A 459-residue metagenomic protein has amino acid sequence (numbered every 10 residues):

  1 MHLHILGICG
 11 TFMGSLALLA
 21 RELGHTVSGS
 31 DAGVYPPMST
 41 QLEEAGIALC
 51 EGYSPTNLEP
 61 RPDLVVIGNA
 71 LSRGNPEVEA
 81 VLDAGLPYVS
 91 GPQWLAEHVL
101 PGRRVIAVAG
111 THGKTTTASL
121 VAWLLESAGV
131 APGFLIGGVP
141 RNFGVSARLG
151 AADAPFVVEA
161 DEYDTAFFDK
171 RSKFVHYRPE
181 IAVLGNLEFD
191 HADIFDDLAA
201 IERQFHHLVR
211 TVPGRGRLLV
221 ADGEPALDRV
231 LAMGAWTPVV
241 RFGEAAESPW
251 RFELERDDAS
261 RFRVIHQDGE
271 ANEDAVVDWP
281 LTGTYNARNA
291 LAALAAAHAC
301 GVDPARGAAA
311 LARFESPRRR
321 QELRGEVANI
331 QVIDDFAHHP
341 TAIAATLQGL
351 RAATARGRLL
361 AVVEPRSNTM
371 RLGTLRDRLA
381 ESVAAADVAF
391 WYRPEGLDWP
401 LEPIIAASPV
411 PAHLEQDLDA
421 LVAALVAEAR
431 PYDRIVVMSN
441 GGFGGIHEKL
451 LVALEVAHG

Functional and structural regions predicted by a protein language model:
M1-L49, R61, V65, D83-L86 (+5 more regions): ATP-dependent carboxylate-amine ligase
L19-E22, E43, N57-P60, N69-V220 (+3 more regions): Phosphate-binding loop of NTP-binding sites
S28-S30, V130-I136, F242: Conserved RecA-like helicase motor-core motifs
S30-A32, V158-D161, L184, V220-A221 (+2 more regions): Active-site flanking residues adjacent to catalytic metal/cofactor-binding acidic residues
A32-Y35, Y53-P55, L71-S72, D222-A226 (+2 more regions): Short, polar loop motifs at secondary-structure junctions
G52-P55, P92, L418: Conserved SAM/SAH-binding loop
G74, V78, E180, L227 (+5 more regions): A general structural signal for well-ordered alpha-helical segments in protein cores
F252-E273: Acidic-glycine-rich active-site phosphate/pyrophosphate-binding loop
